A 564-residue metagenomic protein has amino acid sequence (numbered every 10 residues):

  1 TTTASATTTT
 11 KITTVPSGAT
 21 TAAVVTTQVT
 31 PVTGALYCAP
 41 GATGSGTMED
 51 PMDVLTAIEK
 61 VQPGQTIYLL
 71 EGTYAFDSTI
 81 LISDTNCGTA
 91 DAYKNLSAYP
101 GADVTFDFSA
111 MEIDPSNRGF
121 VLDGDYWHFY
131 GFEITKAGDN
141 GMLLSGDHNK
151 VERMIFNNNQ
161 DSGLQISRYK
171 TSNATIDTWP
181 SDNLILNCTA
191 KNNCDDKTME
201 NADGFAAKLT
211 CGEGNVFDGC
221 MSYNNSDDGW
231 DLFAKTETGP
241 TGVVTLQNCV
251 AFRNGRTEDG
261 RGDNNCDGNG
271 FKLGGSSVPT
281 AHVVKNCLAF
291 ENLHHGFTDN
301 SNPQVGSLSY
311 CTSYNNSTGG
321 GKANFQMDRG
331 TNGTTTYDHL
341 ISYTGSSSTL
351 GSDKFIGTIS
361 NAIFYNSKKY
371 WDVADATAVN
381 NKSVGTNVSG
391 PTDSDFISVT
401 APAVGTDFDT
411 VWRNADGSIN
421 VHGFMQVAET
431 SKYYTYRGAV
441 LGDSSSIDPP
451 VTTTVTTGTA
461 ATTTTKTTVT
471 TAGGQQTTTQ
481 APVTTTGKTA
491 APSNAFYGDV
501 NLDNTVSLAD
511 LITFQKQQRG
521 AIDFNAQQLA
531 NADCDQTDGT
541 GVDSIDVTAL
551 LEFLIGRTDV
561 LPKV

Functional and structural regions predicted by a protein language model:
T1-V32, S445-S493: Ser/Thr/Gly/Pro-rich low-complexity, disordered linker/stalk segments of secreted and cell-surface proteins
T21, T454, G458-T459, T470-V564: Cellulosome-associated attachment modules in secreted, modular CAZymes
A35-F76, I80-L81: Acidic Gly/Asp/Thr-rich repetitive segments characteristic of extracellular carbohydrate-active and adhesion proteins
T43, C87-G138, C194: Right-handed parallel beta-helix/beta-spiral solenoid domain characteristic of secreted/periplasmic
S45, S317, G330-V451: Acidic, glycine- and Ser/Thr-rich low-complexity intrinsically disordered tracts in extracellular/secreted proteins
Q62, D84-N86, D91, G101 (+25 more regions): Parallel beta-helix/beta-solenoid
L70, S83, S97-Y99, D107 (+24 more regions): Feature marks extracellular polysaccharide-active and adherence modules
D77-D84, F108-F120, K136-L143, N158-P180 (+6 more regions): Extracellular beta-strand/beta-solenoid scaffold signature
